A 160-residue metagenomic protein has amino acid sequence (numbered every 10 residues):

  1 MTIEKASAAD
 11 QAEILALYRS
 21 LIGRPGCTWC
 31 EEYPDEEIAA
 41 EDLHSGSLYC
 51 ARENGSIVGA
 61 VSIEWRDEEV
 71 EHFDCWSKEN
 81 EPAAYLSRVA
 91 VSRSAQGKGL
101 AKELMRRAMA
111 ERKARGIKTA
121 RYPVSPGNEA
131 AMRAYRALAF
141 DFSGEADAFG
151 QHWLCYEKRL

Functional and structural regions predicted by a protein language model:
T2-I14: A short beta-loop-alpha structural element at the N-terminal edge of CoA-dependent acyl/N-acetyltransferase catalytic
L15-E41: Conserved GNAT-fold acetyl-CoA-binding loop/helix
R19, R136-E145: Conserved acetyl-CoA-binding loop of GNAT-fold acetyltransferases
S47-V61: Conserved beta-hairpin
S62-R88: Conserved acyl-donor/pantetheine-binding loop and adjacent beta-alpha core of acyl/acetyltransferases and related
V91, G97-A110, R133-A137: Conserved acetyl-CoA-binding loop-helix of GNAT-fold acetyltransferases
M105, R112-V124: Conserved GNAT acetyl-CoA-binding A-motif
Y122-M132, A148-H152: Conserved beta-strand-loop-alpha-helix junction that forms the acyl-donor binding cleft
